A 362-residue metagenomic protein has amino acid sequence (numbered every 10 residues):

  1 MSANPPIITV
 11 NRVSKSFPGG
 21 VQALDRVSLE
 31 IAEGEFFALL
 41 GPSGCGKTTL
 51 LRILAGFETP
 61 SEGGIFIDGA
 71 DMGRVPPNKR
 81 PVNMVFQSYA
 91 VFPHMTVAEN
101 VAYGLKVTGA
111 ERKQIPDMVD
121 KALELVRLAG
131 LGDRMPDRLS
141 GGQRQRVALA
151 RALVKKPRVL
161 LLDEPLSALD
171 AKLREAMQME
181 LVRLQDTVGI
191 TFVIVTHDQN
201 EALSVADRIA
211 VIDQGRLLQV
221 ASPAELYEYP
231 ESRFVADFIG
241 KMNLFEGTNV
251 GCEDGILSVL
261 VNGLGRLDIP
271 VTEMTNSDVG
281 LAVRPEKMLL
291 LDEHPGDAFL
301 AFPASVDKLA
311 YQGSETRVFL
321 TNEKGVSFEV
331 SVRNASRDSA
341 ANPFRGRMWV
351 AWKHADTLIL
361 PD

Functional and structural regions predicted by a protein language model:
F36, P77-D237: ABC ATPase nucleotide-binding domains
L40-P42: The feature captures the beta-strand-to-loop junction immediately N-terminal to the Walker
A55: Helix-to-loop junction immediately C-terminal to a conserved catalytic motif
S61-G64, Q114, Q214, E246: Conserved coupling/switch loops of ABC nucleotide-binding domains, chiefly the family-specific signature
G63-D71: Conserved ABC transporter NBD signature motif
M242, G251-D362: Non-catalytic connector elements of ABC transporters
